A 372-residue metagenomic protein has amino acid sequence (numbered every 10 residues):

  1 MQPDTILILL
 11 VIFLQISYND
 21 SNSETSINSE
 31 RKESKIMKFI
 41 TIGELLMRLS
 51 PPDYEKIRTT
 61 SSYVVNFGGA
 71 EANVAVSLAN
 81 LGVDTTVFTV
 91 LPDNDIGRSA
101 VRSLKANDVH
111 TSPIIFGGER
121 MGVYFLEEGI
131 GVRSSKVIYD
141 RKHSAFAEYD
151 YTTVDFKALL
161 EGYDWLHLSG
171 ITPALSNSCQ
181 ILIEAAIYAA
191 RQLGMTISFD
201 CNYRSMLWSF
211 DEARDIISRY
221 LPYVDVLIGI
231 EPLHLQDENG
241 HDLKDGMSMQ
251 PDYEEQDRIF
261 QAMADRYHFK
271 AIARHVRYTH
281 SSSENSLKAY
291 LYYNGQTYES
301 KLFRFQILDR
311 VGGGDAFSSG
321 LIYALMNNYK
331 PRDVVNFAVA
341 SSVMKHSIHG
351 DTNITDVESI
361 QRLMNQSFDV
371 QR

Functional and structural regions predicted by a protein language model:
P3: Cationic, low-complexity basic patches in intrinsically disordered or flexible, solvent-exposed regions
Y18, I27-H110, I130-V132, D150-Y151 (+3 more regions): Glycine-rich phosphate/adenosyl-contacting loop at the front of the ribokinase-like
L45, I171, C201, A316: Active-site metal-binding loops of divalent metal-dependent hydrolases
D84-I171, I197, I360-R372: Conserved N-terminal subdomain of the carbohydrate kinase-like
T172-I181, S209, E238-N239: Glycine/threonine-rich flexible loop motifs
L182-L193, I216-Y223: Catalytic-core regions built around general acid/base machinery
L207-Y293: Conserved phosphate/ATP/ADP-binding segment of small-molecule kinases
K301-V370: Conserved post-catalytic alpha-helical subdomain immediately downstream of the catalytic base and nucleotide-binding
